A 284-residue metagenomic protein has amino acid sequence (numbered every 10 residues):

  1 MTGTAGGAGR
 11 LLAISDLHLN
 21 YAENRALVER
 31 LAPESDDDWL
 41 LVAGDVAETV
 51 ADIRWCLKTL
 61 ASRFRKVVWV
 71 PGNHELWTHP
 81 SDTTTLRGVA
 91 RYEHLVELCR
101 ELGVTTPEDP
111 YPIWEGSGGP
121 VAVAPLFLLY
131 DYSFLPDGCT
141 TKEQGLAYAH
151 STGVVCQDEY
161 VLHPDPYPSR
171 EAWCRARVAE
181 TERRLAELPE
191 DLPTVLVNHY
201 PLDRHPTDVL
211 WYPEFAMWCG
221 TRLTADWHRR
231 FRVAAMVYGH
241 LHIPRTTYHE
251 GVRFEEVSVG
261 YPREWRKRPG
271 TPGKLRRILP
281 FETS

Functional and structural regions predicted by a protein language model:
M1-W69, E75-P80, Y167, T283: N-terminal active-site segment of His-dependent metallophosphoesterases
T2-G7, L102, D208-L210, E214-A234 (+1 more regions): Binuclear metal-dependent phosphoesterase catalytic core
G3-L12, Y111-P125, Y248-R253: Beta-strand-turn-beta hairpins that frame and shape the catalytic cleft of phosphate-ester-processing enzymes
A13-S15, L40-D45, V68-N73, T106-P110 (+3 more regions): Active-site neighborhood of phospho(di)ester-bond hydrolases with catalytic His/Asp-centered motifs
E23-A26, V46-S62, H74-L102, E115-G118 (+3 more regions): Metal-dependent catalytic neighborhoods of phosphoester/phosphodiester hydrolases
W55-A61, T106-P120, T140-K142, A179-L192: Short amphipathic alpha-helices and their capping/turn segments at secondary-structure boundaries
L98-T105, R183-P193, D226-A234: A structural motif corresponding to the C-terminal end of an alpha-helix and its immediate exit/capping segment
A124-V195, L202-W211: Active-site-proximal loop/helix segment associated with metal-binding centers of metalloenzymes
